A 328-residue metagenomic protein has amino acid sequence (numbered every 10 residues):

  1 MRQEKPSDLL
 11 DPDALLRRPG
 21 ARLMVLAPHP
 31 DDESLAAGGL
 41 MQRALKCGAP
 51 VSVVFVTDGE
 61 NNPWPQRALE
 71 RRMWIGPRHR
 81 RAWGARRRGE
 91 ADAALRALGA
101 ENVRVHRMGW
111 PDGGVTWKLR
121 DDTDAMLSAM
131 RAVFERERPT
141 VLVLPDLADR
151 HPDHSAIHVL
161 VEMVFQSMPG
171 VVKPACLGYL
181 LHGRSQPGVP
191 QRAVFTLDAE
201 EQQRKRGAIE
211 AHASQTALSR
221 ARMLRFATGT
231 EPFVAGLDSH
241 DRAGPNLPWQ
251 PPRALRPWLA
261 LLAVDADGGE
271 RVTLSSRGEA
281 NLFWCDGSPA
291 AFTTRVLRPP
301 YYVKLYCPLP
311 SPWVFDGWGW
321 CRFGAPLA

Functional and structural regions predicted by a protein language model:
M1-E137, E162-P174, L262-F292, V296-Y302 (+1 more regions): Active-site rim/loop-helix segments in enzyme catalytic domains that contact anionic ligands
P28, M108-P111, L144-A148, L180-L181: Short, well-ordered beta-to-alpha junction loops that form the rim of enzyme active sites and present histidine/acidic
D32-L35, E60-P63, L147-H154, R184-P187 (+1 more regions): Active-site environment of divalent metal-dependent phosphoester hydrolases
T116-L119, D153-A156, V189-P190: A short secondary-structure junction signal
P139-V164: Extended, charged catalytic domains and RNA/DNA-binding interfaces, predominantly in divalent-metal-using enzymes
M168-Q191: Short, flexible loop segments at boundaries between secondary-structure elements
G183-G244: A conserved mid-domain beta-alpha-beta active-site/ligand-binding segment of alpha/beta enzyme cores
G236-A263, G269, S275: A structural signal for beta-rich interaction modules in eukaryotic proteins
